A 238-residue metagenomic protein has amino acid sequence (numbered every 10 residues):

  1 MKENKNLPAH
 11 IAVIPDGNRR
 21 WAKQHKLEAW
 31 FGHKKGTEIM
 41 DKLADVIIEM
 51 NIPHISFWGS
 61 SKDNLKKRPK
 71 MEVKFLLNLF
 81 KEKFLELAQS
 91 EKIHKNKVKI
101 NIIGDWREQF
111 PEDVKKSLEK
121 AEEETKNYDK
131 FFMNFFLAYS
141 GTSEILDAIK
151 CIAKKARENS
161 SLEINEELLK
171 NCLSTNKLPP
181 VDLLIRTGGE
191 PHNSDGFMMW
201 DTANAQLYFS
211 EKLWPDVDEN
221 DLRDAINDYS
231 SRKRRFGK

Functional and structural regions predicted by a protein language model:
M1-K238: Flexible, compositionally biased loop and terminal segments
